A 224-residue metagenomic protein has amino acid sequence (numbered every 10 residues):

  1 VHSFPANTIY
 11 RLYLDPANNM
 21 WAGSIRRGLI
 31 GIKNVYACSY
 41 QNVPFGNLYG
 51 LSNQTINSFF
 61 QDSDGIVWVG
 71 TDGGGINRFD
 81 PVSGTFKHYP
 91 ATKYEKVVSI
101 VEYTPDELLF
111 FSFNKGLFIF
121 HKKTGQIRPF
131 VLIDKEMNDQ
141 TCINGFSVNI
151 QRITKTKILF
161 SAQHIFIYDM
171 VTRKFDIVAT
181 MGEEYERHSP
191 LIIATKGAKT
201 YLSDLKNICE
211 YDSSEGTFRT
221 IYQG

Functional and structural regions predicted by a protein language model:
V1-G224: Carboxylate-rich, polar loop motifs that coordinate divalent cations or form catalytic acidic clusters
